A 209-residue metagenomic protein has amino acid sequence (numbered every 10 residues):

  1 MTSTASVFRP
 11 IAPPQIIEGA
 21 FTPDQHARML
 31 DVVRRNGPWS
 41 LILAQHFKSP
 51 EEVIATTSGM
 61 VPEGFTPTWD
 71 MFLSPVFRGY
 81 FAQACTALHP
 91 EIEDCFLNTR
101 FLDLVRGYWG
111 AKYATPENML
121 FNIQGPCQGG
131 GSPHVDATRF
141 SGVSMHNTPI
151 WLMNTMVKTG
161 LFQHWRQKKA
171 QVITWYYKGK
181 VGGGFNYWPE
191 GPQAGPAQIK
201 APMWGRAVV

Functional and structural regions predicted by a protein language model:
M1-F101: N-terminal auxiliary "cap/dimerization" subdomain that precedes the catalytic jelly-roll/cupin core of mononuclear
V7, M119-F121, M156: Hydrophobic alpha-helical segments, principally membrane-spanning helices and signal/leader peptides
P14-I16, L120-N122, A207-V208: Ordered hydrophobic segments in well-structured contexts
K48-S49, N118-P126: Short, glycine/charge-rich beta-strand/loop segments that flank catalytic centers and engage negatively charged groups
E91, L97-A111, M119: Hydrophobic alpha-helical segments and helix pairs
R106-T115, Q124-V209: Catalytic core of non-heme Fe(II) oxygenases with the double-stranded beta-helix
